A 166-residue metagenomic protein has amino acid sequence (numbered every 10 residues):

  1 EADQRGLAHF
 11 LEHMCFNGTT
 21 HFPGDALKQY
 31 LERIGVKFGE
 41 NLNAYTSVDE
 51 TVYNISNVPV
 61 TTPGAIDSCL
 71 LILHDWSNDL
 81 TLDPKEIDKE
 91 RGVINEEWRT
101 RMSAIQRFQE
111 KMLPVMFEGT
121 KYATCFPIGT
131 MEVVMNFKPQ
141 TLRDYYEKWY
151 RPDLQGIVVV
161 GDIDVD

Functional and structural regions predicted by a protein language model:
E1-F108, N136-L154, V159, D164-V165: Active-site-adjacent, His/Asp/Glu-enriched structural segments that form or flank metal-binding and acid/base networks
I105-T120: Short, compositionally biased "basic patch" segments
E118-G129: Gly-rich Lys/Arg/Thr-decorated short loops/hinges at beta-loop-alpha junctions or inter-strand turns that position
V133: Conserved binding-pocket/active-site segment within a compact domain
